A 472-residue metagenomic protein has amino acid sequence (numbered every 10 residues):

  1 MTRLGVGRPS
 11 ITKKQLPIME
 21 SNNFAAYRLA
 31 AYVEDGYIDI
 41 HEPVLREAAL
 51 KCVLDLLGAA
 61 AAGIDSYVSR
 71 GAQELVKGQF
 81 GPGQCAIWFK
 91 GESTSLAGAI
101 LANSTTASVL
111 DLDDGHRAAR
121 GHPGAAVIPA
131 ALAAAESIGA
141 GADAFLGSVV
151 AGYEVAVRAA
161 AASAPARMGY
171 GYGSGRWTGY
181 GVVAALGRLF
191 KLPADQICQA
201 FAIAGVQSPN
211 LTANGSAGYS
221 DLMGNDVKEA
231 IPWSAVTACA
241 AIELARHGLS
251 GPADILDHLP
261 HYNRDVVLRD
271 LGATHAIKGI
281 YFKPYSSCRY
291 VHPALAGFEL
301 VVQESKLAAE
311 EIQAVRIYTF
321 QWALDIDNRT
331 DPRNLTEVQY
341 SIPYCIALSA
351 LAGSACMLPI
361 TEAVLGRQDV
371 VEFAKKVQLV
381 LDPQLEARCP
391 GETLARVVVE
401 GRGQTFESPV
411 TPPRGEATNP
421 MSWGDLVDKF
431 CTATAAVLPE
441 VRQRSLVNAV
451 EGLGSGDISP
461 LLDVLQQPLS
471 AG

Functional and structural regions predicted by a protein language model:
I11-R120, Y219-V236, E243-G472: Terminal-appendage/accessory-domain detector
R46, L50, L54, V127 (+3 more regions): Hydrophobic face of alpha-helices
A62-G63, A131-I138, V183-F190, A241-L244 (+2 more regions): Well-ordered alpha-helical scaffold segments within catalytic/enzyme domains
A107-A159: Hydrophobic alpha-helical hairpins/lids featuring a short glycine-rich hinge
G124-L132, R176-A185, A235-A240, P293: Well-ordered alpha-helical segments within folded domains of soluble proteins
E136-G139, D143-S234, D254: Glycine-rich, mobile lid/loop segments that gate access to catalytic sites or pores
